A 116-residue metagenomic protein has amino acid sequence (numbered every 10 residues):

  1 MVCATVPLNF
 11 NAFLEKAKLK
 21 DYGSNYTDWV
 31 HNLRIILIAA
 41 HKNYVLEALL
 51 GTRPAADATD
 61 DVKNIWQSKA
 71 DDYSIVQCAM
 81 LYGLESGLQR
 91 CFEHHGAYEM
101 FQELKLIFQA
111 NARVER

Functional and structural regions predicted by a protein language model:
M1-R116: N-terminal Lys/Arg-enriched interaction segments
